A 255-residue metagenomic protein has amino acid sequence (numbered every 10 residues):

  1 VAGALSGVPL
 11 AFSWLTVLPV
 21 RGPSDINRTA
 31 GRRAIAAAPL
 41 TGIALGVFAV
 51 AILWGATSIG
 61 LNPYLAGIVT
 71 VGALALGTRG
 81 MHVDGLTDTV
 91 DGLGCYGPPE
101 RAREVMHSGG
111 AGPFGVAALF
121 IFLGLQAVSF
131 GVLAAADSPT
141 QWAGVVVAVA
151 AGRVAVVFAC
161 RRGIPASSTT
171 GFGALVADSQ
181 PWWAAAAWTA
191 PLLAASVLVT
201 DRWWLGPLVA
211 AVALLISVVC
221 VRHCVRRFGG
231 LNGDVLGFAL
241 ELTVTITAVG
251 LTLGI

Functional and structural regions predicted by a protein language model:
V1-R79, V90-R103, A111-I255: Hydrophobic alpha-helical transmembrane segments
G80-L86: Juxtamembrane transmembrane-helix boundary signature
M106: Divalent-cation-assisted or electrostatically stabilized phosphate/pyrophosphate-binding catalytic cores
